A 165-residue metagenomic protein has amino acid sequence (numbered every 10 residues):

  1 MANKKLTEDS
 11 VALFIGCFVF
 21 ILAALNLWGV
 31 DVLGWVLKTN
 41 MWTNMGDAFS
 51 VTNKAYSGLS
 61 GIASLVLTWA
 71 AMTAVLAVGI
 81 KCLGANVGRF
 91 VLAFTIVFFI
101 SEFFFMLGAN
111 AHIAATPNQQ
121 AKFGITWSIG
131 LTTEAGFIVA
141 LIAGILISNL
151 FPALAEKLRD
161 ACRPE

Functional and structural regions predicted by a protein language model:
M1-F14, G61-I62, R89-F90: N-terminal membrane topogenic signal
S10-K54, M72-G84, V91, T95-P164: Structural signature of multi-pass alpha-helical membrane transport proteins
S50-W69: Interfacial helix-start motif at the membrane-water boundary
